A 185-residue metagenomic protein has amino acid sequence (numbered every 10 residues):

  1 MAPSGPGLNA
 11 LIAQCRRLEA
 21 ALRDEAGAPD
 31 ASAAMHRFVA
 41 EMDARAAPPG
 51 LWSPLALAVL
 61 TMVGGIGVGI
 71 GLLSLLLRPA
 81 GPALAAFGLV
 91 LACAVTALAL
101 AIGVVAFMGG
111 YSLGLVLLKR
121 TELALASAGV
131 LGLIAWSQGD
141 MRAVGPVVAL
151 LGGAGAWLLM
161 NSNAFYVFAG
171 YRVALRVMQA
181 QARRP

Functional and structural regions predicted by a protein language model:
P6-G67: Cytosolic juxtamembrane helix and N-cap/initiation of the first transmembrane helix
L8, I12, Y166-P185: Short, highly charged, low-complexity non-transmembrane loops/tails of multi-pass membrane proteins
A46-A56, L73-A85, V104-G114: Short juxtamembrane and helix-loop transition motifs at transmembrane-helix boundaries in membrane proteins
M62-G71, A83-I102: Generic alpha-helical transmembrane segments
G69-A80, V130-Q138: Juxtamembrane "helix-exit" motif on the non-cytosolic side of transmembrane helices
A101-S127: Loop-to-transmembrane helix junctions at the membrane interface
G114, A124-V147: Membrane-helix boundary connector in multi-pass membrane proteins
A126, P146-N163: Alpha-helical membrane-embedded segments
